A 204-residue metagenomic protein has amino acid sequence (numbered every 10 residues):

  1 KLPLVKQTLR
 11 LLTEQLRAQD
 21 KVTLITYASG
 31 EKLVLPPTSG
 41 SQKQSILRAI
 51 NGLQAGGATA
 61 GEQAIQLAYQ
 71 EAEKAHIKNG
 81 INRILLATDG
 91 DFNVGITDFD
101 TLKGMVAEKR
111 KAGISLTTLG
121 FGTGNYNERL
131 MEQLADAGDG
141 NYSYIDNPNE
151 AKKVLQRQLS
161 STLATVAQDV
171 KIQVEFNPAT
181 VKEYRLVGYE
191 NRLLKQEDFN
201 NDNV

Functional and structural regions predicted by a protein language model:
K1-Q173, P178: Exposed acidic/Ser/Thr-rich ligand/metal-binding surfaces
Q168-V204: An acidic, Ser/Thr-enriched
